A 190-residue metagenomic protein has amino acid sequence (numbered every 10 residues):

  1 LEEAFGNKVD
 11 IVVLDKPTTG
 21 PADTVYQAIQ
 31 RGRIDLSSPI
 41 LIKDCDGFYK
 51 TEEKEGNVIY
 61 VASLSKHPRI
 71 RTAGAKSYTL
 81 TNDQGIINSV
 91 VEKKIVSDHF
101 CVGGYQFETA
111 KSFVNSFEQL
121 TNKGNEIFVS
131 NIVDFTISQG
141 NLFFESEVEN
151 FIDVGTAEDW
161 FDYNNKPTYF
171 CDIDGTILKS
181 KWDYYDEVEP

Functional and structural regions predicted by a protein language model:
L1-E2, F113: Hydrophobic packing residues within well-ordered alpha-helices of enzyme cores
E2-T81: Conserved beta-loop-beta/alpha segment of the NTase-like Rossmann-fold superfamily that binds/positions NTPs
K8-D10, I86, L142-F144: Conserved beta-strand segments of alpha/beta enzyme cores
D15-A22, I127, Y185-E189: Conserved phosphate-coordination/catalytic loops
D46, D153, D172-D174: Acidic active-site catalytic centers that drive phospho-/nucleotidyl reactions and related ester hydrolyses
F48-K123: Conserved core of the sugar-phosphate nucleotidyltransferase
D98-P167: Conserved alpha/beta core of the MobA/IspD/sugar-nucleotide pyrophosphorylase nucleotidyltransferase superfamily
T168-P190: Alpha-helical substrate-recognition element adjacent to the catalytic core
